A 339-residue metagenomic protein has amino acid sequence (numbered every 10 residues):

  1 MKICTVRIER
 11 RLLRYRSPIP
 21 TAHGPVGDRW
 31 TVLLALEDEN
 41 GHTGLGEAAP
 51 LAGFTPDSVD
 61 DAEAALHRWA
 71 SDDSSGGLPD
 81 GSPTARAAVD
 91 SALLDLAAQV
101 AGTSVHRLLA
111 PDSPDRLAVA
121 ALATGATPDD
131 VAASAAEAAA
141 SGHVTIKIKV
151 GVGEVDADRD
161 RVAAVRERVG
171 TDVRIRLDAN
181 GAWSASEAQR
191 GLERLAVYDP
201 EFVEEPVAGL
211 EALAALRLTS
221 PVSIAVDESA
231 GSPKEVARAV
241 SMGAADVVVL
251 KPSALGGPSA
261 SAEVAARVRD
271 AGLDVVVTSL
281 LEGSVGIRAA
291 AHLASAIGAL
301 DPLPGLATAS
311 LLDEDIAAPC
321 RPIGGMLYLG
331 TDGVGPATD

Functional and structural regions predicted by a protein language model:
M1-I175, N180-Q189, E193-A196, I316-D339: N-terminal capping/lid subdomain adjacent to the active-site entrance of alpha/beta enzymes
K2, G142, D199-F202, G243-A244 (+1 more regions): Short loop/turn motifs at secondary-structure junctions
R11-L13, T124, S229, A307-L311: Residues that form or immediately flank small-molecule/cofactor binding pockets and catalytic motifs
H42, W69-G76, D246, L273-V277 (+1 more regions): A short pocket-lining beta-strand/turn micro-motif at the edge of beta-sheets
A48, E205, L306: Active-site donor-binding loop signature of nucleotide-sugar glycosyltransferases
I148, G153-R288, A294, L311-I323: Catalytic core of soluble alpha/beta enzymes
G298-T308: Short helix/strand-capping turn motifs
